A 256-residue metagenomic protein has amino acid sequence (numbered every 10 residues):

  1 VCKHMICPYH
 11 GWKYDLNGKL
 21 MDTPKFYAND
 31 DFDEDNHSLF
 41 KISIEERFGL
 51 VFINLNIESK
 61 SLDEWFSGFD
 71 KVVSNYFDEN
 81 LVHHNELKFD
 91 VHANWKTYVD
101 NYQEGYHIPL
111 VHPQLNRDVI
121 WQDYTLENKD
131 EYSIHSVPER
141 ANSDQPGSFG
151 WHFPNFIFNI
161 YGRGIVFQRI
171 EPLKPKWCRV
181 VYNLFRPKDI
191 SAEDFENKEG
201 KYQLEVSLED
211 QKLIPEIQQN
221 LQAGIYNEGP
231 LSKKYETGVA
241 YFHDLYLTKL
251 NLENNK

Functional and structural regions predicted by a protein language model:
V1-L55: Rieske [2Fe-2S] iron-sulfur-binding domain
E45-E46, L50-K256: C-terminal catalytic domain of Rieske-type non-heme iron oxygenases
